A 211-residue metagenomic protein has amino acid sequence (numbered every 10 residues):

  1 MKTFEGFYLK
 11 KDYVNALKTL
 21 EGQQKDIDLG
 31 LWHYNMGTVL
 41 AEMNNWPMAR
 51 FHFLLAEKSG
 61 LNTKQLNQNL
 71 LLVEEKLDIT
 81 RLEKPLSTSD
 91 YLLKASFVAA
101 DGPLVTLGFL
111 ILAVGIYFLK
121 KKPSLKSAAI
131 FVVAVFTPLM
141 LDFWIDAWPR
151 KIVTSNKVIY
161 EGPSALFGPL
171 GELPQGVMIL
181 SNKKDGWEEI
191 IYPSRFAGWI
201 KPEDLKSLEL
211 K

Functional and structural regions predicted by a protein language model:
I79-F118: Membrane-embedded alpha-helical segments of integral membrane proteins
S124-A147: Internal/C-terminal transmembrane anchor helices
E172-E203: SH3/SH3-like beta-barrel superfamily modules
